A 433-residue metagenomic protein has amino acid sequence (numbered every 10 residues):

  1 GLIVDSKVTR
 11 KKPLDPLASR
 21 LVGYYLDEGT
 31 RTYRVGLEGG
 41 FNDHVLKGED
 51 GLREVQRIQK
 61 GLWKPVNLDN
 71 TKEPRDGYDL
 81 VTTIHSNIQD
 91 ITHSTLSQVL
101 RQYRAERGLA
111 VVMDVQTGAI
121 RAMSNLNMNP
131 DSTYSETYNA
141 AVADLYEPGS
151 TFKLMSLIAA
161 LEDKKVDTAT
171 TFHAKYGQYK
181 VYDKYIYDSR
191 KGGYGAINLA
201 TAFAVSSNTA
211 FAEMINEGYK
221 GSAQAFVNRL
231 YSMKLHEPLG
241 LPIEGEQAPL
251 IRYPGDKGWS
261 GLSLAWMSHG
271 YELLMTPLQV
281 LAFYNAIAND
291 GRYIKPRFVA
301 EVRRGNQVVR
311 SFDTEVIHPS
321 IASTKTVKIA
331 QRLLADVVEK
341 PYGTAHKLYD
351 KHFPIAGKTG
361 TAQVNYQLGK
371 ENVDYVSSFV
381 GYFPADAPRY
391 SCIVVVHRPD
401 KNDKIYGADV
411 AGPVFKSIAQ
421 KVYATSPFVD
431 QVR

Functional and structural regions predicted by a protein language model:
G1-D76, V394, P413: Small/polar-residue-rich segments within soluble enzyme cores
R34, H85, Q89, V280 (+1 more regions): Short, charged, low-complexity patches
L46-E49, V81, H93, S97 (+5 more regions): Amphipathic, well-packed alpha-helical segments that form the structural scaffold of globular domains
I58-T71, A110-G149, M155-R398, G407: Beta-lactam-recognizing serine transpeptidase/beta-lactamase-like catalytic domain environment
P65-G108: Conserved, well-ordered alpha-helix/loop/beta-strand core segments that scaffold catalytic motifs
T92, A202, F415: A helicase ATPase "motif cassette" and its flanking acidic/Ser/Thr-rich regulatory loops
T95-Y103, M128, V338, D400 (+1 more regions): Structural motif corresponding to the C-terminal cap of alpha-helices
V308-V316, G412-R433: Short, gly/Ser/Thr-rich active-site loops of penicillin-recognizing serine hydrolases
